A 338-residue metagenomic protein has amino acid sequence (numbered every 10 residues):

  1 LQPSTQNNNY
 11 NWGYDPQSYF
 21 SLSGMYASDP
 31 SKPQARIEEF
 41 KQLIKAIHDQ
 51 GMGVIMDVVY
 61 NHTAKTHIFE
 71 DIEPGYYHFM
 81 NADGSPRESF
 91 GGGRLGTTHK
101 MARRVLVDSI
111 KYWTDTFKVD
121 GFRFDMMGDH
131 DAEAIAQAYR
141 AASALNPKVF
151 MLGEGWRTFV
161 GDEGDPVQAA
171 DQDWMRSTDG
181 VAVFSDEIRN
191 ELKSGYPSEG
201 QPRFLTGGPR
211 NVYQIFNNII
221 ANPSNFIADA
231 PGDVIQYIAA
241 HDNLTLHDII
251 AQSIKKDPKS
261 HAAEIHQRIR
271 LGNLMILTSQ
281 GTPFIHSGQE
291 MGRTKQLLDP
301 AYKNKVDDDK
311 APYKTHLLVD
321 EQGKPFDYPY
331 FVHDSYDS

Functional and structural regions predicted by a protein language model:
L1-K118, M127, A134-N146, F150: Substrate-binding/active-site clefts of carbohydrate-active enzymes
Q2, S18, S23, Y60-H62 (+7 more regions): Short, flexible loop/turn elements at secondary-structure junctions
P3-N8, H62-T66, H130-A132, F159-D162 (+2 more regions): Short catalytic/ligand-binding loop motif for oxyanion handling, primarily in non-cytosolic enzymes, centered on
S4-Q17, Y60-P86, P166-D173, L297-D334: Aromatic- and acidic-residue-enriched segments that line the glycan-binding/catalytic groove of carbohydrate-active
V54-M56, F122, M151-G153, I235-Q236 (+1 more regions): Hydrophobic faces of well-ordered beta-strands that scaffold small-molecule active sites in alpha/beta enzyme cores
N81-A82, V149-A240, K314-D337: Glycan-recognition surfaces
V107, K111-Y112, M127-Y139, F159-D179: Conserved N-terminal glycine/acidic-rich loop preference
P231-S338: Loop/helix patches that line or flank the sugar-binding groove of alpha-linked glycan CAZymes
